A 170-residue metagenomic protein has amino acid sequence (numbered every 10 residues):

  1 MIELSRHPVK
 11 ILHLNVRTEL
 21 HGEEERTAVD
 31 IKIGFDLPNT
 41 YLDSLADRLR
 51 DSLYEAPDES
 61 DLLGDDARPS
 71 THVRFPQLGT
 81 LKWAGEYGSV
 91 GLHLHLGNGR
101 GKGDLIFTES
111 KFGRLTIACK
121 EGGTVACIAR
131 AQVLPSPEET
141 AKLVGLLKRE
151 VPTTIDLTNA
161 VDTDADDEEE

Functional and structural regions predicted by a protein language model:
M1-D104: OB-fold ssDNA-binding interfaces and closely related basic DNA-contact patches used across DNA replication/repair
M1-P8, C119-T124, T154: Short N-terminal edge-element motif at the start of the domain
E25-I31, G88, G123-C127, L147-V151: Residues at beta-strand starts and edge strands
A28, A46, A56, A67 (+6 more regions): A sequence-composition feature that detects small, non-aromatic residues
I33-Y41, L96-R100, T116, A131-P137 (+1 more regions): Beta-strand elements of well-folded, non-transmembrane domains
L105-T140: Acidic, glycine-rich flexible loop segments
E138-E169: Mixed-charge, glycine-accented linear interaction segment located at domain edges/termini
